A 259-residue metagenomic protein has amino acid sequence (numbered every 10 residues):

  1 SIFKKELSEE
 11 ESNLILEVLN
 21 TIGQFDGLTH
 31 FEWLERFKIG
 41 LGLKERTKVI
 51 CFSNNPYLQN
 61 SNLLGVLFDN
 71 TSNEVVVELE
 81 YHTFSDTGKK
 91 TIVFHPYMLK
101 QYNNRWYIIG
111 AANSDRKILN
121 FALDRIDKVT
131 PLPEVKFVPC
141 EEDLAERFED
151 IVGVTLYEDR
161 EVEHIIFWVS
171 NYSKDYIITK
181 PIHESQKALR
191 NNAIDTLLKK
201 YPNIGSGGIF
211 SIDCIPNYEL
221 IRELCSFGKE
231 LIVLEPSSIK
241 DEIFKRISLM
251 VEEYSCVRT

Functional and structural regions predicted by a protein language model:
S1-L14, I247-T259: Short, basic/aromatic recognition patches that contact phosphate-bearing ligands
I2-H82: Bulky hydrophobic/aromatic content
D69-N120: Loop-centered beta-sheet repeat module
H82, A111-N113, L132-V135, F244: Surface loops and adjacent helix of pleckstrin homology
D115-R147: Flexible linker/loop signature enriched in Pro/Ser/Thr and Pro/Gly
R147-T259: Polybasic (Lys/Arg-rich)
